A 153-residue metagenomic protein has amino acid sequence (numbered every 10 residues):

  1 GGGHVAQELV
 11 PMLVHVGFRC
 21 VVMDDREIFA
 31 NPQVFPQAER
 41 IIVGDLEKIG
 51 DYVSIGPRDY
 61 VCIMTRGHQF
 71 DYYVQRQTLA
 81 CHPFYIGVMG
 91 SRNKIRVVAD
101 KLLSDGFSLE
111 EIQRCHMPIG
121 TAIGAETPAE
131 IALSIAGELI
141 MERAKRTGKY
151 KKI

Functional and structural regions predicted by a protein language model:
G2-P57, F70-D71: Hydrophobic, well-ordered beta-alpha structural blocks that scaffold small-molecule cofactor pockets
L13, F35-Q37, Q75-T78, K101-L103: Short, glycine/charged-enriched secondary-structure capping and boundary segments
V22, I28, E39-I42, K48 (+5 more regions): Preference for short coil/turn "hinge" residues that link or interrupt alpha-helices
M23, Y60, T65, R76-K101: ADP-ribose/adenylate-binding Rossmann-like module
I49-D51, I55-D59, M64-T65, F70 (+4 more regions): Internal alpha/beta domain cores that form substrate/cofactor-binding pockets in large enzymes and binding proteins
M89-I153: Adenosine-phosphate binding glycine-rich loop
